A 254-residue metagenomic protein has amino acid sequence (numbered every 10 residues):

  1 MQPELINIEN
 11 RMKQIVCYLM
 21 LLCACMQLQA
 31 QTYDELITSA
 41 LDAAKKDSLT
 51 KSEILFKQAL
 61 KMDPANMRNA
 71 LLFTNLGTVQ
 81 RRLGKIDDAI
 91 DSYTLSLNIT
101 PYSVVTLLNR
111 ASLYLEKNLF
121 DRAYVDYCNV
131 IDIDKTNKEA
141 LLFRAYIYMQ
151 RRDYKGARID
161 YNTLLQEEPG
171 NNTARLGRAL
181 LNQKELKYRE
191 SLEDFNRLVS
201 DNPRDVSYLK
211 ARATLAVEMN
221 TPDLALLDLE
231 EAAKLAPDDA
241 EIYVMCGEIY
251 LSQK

Functional and structural regions predicted by a protein language model:
L28-N75, R82, D87, D91-T94: N-terminal leader/linker segments that initiate helical-solenoid repeat arrays
Y33-D34, M67-L71, V104-V105, K138-E139 (+3 more regions): Helix-start (N-cap) detector for alpha-helical repeat units in TPR-like alpha-solenoids, especially tetratricopeptide
K45, V79-R82, E116-K117, Q150-R151 (+3 more regions): Register position in tetratricopeptide repeats
P64-M67, P101, K135, P169 (+2 more regions): Short coil turns that delineate tetratricopeptide repeat
L71-N75, N109, F143, G177 (+2 more regions): Canonical tetratricopeptide repeat
